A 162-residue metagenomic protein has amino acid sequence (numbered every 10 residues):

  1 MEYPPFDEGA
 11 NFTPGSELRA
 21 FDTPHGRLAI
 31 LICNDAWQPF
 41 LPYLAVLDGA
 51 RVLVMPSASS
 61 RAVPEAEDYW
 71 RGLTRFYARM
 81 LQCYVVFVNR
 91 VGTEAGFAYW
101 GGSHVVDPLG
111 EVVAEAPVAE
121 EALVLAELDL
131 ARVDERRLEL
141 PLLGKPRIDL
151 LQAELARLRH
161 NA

Functional and structural regions predicted by a protein language model:
M1-V52, P56, R61-L73, E139-L142: Active-site catalytic loop in hydrolytic enzyme cores
Y3, A20, N89-A162: C-terminal beta-strand edge segments of enzyme domains
T13-G15, M80, A98, V118: A generic fold-level signal
L44, Y77, H104: Hydrophobic/aromatic ligand-binding patch that stacks against planar heteroaromatic rings of cofactors or nucleotides
A50, Q82-C83: Short glycine/serine/threonine/alanine-rich loop segments
G72-Y77, C83: Short acidic, glycine/proline-enriched helix-loop-strand junctions
